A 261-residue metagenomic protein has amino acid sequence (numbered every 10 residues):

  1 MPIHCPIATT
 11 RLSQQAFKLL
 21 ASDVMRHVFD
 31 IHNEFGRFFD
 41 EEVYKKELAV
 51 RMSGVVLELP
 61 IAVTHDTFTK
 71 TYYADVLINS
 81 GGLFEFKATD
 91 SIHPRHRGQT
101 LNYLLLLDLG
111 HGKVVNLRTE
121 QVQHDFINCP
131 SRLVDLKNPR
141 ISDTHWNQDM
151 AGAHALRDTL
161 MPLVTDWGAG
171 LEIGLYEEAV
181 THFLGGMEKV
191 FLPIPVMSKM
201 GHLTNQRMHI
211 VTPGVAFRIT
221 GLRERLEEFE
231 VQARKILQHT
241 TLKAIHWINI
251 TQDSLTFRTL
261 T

Functional and structural regions predicted by a protein language model:
M1-N33, L107, W146-M150, V164-W167 (+2 more regions): Phospho-regulatory, low-complexity terminal regions
F29-K45, P162-E178: A short, highly charged nucleic-acid-interacting micro-segment common to nuclease and nuclease-linked defense proteins
V43, S53-T67, M187-G201: A short acidic/basic microdomain associated with nuclease active sites
L48-M52, T181-L184: Short, well-structured hydrophobic secondary-structure segments
T69-F84, Q206-F217, L237-T240: Active-site beta-strand-loop-beta-strand hairpin of nuclease catalytic cores that positions key catalytic residues
L83, K87-V134, I219-T261: Nucleic-acid nuclease catalytic cores
D125-D166: Surface-exposed beta-loop interaction hotspot
V164-R234: Polyanion-binding interface signature
